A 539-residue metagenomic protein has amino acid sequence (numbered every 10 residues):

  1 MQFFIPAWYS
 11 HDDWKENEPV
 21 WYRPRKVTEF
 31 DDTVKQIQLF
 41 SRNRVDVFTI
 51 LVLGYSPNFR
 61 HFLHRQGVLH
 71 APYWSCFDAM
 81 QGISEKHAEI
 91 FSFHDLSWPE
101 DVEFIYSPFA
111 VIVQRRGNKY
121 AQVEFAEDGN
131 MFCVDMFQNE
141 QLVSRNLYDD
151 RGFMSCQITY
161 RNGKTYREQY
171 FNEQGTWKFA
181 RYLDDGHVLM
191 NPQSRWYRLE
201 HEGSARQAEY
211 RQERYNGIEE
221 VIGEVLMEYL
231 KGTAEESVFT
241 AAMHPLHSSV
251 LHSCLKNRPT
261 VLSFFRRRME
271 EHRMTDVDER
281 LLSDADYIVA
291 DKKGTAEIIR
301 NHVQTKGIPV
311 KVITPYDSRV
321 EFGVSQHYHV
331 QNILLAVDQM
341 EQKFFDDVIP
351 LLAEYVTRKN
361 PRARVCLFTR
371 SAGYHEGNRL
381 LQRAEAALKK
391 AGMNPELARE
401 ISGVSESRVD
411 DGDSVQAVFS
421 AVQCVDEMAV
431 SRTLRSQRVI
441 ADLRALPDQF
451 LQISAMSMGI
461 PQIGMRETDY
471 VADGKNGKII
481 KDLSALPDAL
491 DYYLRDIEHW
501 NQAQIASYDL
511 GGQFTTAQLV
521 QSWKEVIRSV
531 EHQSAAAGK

Functional and structural regions predicted by a protein language model:
V225-G232, R268-Y287: Membrane-proximal helix-turn-helix segments that form the acceptor-binding/catalytic region of lipid-linked
L281-P309: A short, active-site helix/loop in glycosyltransferases that binds the activated sugar's phosphate group
V312, D317-S405: Conserved catalytic-core segment of nucleotide-activated headgroup transferases in glycan assembly
V425-Q437, S457: Short acidic alpha-helix that forms the nucleotide-activated donor recognition element in Leloir-type transferases
P461-G464: Short hydrophobic beta-strand element within catalytic cores of glycosyltransferases and related nucleotide-activated
Y470-D491: Change "using UDP/GDP/dTDP sugars" to "using nucleotide sugars
H499-Q513: A short, well-ordered alpha-helix in the C-terminal region of glycosyltransferases
T516-K539: C-terminal alpha-helical cap of glycosyltransferases
